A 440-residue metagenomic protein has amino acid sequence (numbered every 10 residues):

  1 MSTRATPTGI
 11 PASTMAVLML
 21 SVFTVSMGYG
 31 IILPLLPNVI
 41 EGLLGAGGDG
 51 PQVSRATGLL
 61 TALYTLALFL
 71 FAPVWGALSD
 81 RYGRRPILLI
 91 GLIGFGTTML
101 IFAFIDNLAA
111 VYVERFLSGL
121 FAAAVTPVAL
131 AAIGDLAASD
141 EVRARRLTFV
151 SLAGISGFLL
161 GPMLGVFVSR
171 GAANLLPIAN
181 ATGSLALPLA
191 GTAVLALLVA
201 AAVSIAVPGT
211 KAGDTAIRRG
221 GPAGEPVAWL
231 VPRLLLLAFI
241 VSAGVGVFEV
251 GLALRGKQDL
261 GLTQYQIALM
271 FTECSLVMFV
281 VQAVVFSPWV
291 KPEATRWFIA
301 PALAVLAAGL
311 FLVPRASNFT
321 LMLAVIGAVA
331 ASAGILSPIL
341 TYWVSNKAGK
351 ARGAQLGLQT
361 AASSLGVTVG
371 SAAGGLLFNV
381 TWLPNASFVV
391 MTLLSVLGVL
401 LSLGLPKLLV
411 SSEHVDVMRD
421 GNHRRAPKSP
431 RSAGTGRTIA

Functional and structural regions predicted by a protein language model:
S2-A12, A206-L237, D420-R431, T435-G436 (+1 more regions): Juxtamembrane intracellular "pre-TM" segments in multi-pass secondary transporters
L35-S54, V250-Q266: Short amphipathic helix-loop junctions that connect adjacent transmembrane helices in Major Facilitator Superfamily/SLC
F69-D106: Conserved MFS/SLC helix-loop-helix module at the cytosolic interface between two early adjacent transmembrane helices
L70-G83, V281-T295, F378-N379: Helix-to-loop junctions at the C-terminal end of transmembrane segments in multipass secondary transporters
T98, A109-L117, T320-A328: Paired small-residue
E114-G154: Cytoplasmic helix-loop-helix junction between adjacent transmembrane helices in 12-TM secondary transporters
A193-G213, L401-P406: C-terminal membrane-cytosol helix-exit motif in multi-pass small-molecule transporters
T295-L340: C-terminal transmembrane helical hairpin of 12-TM major facilitator-type secondary transporters
